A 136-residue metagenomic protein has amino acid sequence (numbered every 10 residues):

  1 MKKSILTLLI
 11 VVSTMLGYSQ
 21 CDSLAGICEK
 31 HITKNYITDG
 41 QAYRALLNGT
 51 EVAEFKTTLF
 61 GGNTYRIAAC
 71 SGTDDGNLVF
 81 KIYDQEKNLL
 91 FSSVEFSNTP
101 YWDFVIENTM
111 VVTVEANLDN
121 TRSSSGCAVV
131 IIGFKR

Functional and structural regions predicted by a protein language model:
S4-M15: Sec-dependent N-terminal signal peptides
M15-L16, I132: Residues in and immediately flanking transmembrane alpha helices
S19-Y36: Predominantly extracellular/luminal regions of secreted and cell-surface proteins, especially disulfide-bonded
Q20-C21, A45-C127, F134-R136: Acidic, Ser/Thr/Pro-rich low-complexity intrinsically disordered segments
I27-H31, Y65, V130: Generic hydrophobic, helix-prone segments enriched in Leu/Val/Ile
I37-D39, G49: A short, polar/charged loop/turn motif at coil->beta-strand junctions and beta-hairpin connectors
